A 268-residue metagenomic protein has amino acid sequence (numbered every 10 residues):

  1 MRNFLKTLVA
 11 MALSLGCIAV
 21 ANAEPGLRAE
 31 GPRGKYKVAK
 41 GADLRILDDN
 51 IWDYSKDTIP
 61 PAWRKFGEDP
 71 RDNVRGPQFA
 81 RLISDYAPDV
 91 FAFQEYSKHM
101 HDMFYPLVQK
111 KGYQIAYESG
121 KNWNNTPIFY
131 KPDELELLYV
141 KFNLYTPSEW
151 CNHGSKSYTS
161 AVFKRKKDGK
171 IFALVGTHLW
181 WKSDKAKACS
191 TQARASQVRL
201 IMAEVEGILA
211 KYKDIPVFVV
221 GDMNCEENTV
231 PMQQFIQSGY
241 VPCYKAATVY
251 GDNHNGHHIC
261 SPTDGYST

Functional and structural regions predicted by a protein language model:
M1-V9: Bacterial N-terminal signal peptides that target proteins for export
L8-G16: Bacterial N-terminal signal peptides
A19, A23-L107, W123: N-terminal, active-site-proximal structural segment of metallo-dependent hydrolase catalytic domains
G26-V38, V90-W181: Structured beta-strand-rich core segments of catalytic domains in phosphoester-bond hydrolases
R45-I51, F79-H101, F129, A161 (+3 more regions): Active-site beta-strand/loop signature of hydrolases that rely on acidic residues for catalysis
W63-E68, F142-C151, L179-R194: Surface-exposed cleft-lining segments at the edges of enzyme active sites
P70-N73, C189-E206: Alpha-helical scaffold elements lining the catalytic groove of polysaccharide deacetylases
Q114-Y130, P147-S155, Y212-D214, C225-T268: Active site of divalent-metal-dependent phosphoester/diester hydrolases
